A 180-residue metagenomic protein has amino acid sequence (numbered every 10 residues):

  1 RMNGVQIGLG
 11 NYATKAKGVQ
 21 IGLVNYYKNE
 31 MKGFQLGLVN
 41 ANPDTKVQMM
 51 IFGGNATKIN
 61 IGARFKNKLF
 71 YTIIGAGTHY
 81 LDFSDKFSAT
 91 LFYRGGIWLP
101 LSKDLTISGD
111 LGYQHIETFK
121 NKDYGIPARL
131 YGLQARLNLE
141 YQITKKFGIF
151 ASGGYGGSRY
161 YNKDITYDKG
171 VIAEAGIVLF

Functional and structural regions predicted by a protein language model:
R1-T45: Repetitive, compositionally biased segments used for assembly/scaffolding
M2, Y12, Y26, P43-T45 (+3 more regions): Sequence/structural signature of outer-membrane beta-barrel proteins
N3, K15-K17, K32, G53-I59 (+4 more regions): Residues that define the transmembrane beta-barrel architecture of outer-membrane proteins
N3-V5, K17-V19, M31, K68-I74 (+3 more regions): Repeated loop/turn-to-beta-strand initiation elements of outer-membrane beta-barrel proteins
L9, L23, L38, I59-F65 (+6 more regions): Residues on the lipid-exposed face of transmembrane beta-strands in outer-membrane beta-barrel proteins
L38-N55, F180: Flexible, glycine-rich linker and terminal segments associated with outer-membrane beta-barrel/transport systems
N42-D44, T118-K122, R129-R136, I143-F147 (+2 more regions): Intrinsically disordered, low-complexity acidic/Ser/Pro/Gln-rich regions of eukaryotic scaffold/adaptor proteins
L69, G75-G125, G132-L137: Transmembrane beta-barrel domains of bacterial outer-membrane proteins
